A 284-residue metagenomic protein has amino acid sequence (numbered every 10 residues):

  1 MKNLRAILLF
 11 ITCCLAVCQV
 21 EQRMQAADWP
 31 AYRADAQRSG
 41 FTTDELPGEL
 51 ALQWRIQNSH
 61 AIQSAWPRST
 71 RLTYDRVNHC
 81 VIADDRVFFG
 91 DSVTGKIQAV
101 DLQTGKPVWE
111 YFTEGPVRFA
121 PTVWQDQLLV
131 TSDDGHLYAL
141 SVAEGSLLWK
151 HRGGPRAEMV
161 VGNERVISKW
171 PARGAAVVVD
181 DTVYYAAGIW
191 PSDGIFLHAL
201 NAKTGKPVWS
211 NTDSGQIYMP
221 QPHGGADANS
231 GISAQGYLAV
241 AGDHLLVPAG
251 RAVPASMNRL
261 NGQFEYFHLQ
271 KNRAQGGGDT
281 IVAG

Functional and structural regions predicted by a protein language model:
M1-A6: Positively charged n-region of N-terminal signal peptides that target proteins for export
I7-Q19: Bacterial N-terminal signal peptides
A16-D28: Bacterial Sec-dependent signal peptides at the C-terminal "C-region" and cleavage site
A27-I82, R86-F88, K96-Q98, K106-T113 (+4 more regions): Aromatic (tryptophan-biased) beta-strands that constitute blades/sheets of beta-rich domains
W29-A36, T70-I97, Y111-Y138, R165-L197 (+3 more regions): Repeat-blade elements of multi-bladed beta-propeller folds
L102: Glycine-rich active-site/cofactor-binding loop and its immediate structural neighborhood
D126-H151, A202: Hydrophobic or amphipathic alpha-helical targeting/insertion segments
S141, G145, I195-K206, P254-S256 (+1 more regions): Beta-propeller blade signature
